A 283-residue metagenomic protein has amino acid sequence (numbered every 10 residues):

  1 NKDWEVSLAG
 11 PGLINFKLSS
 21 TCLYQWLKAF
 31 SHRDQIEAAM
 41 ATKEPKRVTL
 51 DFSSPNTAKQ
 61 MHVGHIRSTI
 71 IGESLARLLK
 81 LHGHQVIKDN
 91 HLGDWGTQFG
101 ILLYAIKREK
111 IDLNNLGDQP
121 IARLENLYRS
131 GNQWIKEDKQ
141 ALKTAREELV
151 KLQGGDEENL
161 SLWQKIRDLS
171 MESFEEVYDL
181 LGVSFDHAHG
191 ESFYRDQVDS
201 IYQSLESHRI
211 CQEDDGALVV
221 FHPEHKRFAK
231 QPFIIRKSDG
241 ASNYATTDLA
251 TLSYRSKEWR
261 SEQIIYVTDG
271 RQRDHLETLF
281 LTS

Functional and structural regions predicted by a protein language model:
N1-S283: NTP-dependent nucleotidyl-transfer catalytic core
